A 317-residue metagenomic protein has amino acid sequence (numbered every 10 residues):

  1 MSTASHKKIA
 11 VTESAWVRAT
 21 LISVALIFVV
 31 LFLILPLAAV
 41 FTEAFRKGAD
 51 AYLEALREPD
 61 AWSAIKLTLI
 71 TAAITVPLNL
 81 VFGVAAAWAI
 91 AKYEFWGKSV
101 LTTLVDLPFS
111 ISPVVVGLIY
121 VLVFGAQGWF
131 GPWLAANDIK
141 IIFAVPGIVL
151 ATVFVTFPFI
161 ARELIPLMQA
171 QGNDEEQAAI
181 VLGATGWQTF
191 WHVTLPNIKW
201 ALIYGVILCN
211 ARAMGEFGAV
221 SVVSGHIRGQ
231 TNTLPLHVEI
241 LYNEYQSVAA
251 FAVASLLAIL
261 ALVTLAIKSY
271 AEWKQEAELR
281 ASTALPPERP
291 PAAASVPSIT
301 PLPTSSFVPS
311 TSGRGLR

Functional and structural regions predicted by a protein language model:
T3, T20-V24, A39, G97 (+4 more regions): C-terminal transmembrane helix and the adjacent membrane-cytosol boundary/short C-terminal tail of inner/organellar
A4-A19, V40-P77, K92-Y93, I240-V248: Periplasmic/extracellular loop-to-transmembrane helix junction in inner-membrane transport proteins
A4-V11, A49-R57, W62, G97-K98 (+3 more regions): Membrane-interfacial helix termini and adjacent extracytoplasmic/periplasmic loops of multi-pass transporters
I9-E13, I74-V105, L118, L122 (+3 more regions): Transmembrane-helix boundary motif in ABC transporter permease subunits
S14, Y52-P59, M214-A271: Interhelical loop and adjacent transmembrane-helix boundary motif in polytopic membrane transport permeases
S23-V24, P77, L104-L107, F154-G172 (+2 more regions): Transmembrane alpha-helices
L31, K66, I70-F82, A86 (+5 more regions): Hydrophobic alpha-helical transmembrane segments of multipass integral membrane proteins, especially permease/channel
I65, I90, L107, D174-L182 (+1 more regions): Short hydrophobic faces within alpha-helices
